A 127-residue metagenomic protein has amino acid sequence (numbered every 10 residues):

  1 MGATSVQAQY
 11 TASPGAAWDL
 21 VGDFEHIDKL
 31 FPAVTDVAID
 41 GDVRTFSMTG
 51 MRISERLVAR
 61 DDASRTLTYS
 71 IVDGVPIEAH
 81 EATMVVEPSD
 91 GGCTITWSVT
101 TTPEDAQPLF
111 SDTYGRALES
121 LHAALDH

Functional and structural regions predicted by a protein language model:
M1-A38: Hydrophobic ligand-binding cavity/cleft-lining segments
A8, A12, V21, M48 (+2 more regions): Conserved residues at beta->alpha junctions
D19-K29, D62, G115-E119, A123-H127: Short, intrinsically disordered, mixed-charge
E25-V75, E81, T94: Glycine-rich portal/gate segments that line the openings of hydrophobic small-molecule binding cavities
V72-H127: Beta-strand/loop substructures that line and gate deep hydrophobic ligand-binding cavities in soluble
